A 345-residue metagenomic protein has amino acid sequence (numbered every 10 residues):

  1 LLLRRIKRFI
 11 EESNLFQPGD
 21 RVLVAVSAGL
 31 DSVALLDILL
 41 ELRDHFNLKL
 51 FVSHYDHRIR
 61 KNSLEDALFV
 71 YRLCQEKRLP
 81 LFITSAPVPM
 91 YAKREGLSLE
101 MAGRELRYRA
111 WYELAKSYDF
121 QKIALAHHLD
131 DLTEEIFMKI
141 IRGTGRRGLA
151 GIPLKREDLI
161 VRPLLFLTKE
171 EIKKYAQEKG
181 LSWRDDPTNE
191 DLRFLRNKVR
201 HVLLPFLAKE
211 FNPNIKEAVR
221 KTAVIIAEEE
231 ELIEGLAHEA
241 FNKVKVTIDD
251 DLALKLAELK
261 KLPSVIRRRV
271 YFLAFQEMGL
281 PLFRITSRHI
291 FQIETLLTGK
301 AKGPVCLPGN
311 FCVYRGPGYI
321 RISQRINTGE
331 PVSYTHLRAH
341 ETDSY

Functional and structural regions predicted by a protein language model:
L1-P205: Core alpha/beta nucleotide-donor-binding catalytic domains of modification enzymes
L2-L30, L48-F51, A86-V88, L106 (+4 more regions): AMP-forming adenylation/ATP pyrophosphatase catalytic core
S98-L99, F211, L232: A general structural signal for short secondary-structure boundary/capping elements
E100, E134, E229-E230, E341: Acidic-residue sensor for enzyme active/binding pockets
G143, K179, F206, E210 (+2 more regions): Change "in soluble alpha/beta enzymes" to "in soluble alpha/beta proteins
E170-E171, N214, R288: Cytosolic histidine kinase catalytic core of two-component systems
K209-A218: Inter-helical turn/loop segments and adjacent helix faces that build the functional surface of alpha-helical bundle
